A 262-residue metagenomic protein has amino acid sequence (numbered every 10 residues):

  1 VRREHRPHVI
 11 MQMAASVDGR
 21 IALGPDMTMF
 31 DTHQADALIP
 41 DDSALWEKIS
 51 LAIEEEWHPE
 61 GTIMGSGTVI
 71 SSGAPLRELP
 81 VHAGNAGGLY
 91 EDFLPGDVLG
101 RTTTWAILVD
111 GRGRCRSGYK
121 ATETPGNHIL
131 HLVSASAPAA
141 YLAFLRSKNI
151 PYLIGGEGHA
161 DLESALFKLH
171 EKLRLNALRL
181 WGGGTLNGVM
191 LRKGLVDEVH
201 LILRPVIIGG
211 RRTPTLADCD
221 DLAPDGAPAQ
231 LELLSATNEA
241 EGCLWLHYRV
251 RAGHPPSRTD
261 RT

Functional and structural regions predicted by a protein language model:
V1-T262: Enzymes that bind and transform nitrogen-containing heteroaromatic metabolites
